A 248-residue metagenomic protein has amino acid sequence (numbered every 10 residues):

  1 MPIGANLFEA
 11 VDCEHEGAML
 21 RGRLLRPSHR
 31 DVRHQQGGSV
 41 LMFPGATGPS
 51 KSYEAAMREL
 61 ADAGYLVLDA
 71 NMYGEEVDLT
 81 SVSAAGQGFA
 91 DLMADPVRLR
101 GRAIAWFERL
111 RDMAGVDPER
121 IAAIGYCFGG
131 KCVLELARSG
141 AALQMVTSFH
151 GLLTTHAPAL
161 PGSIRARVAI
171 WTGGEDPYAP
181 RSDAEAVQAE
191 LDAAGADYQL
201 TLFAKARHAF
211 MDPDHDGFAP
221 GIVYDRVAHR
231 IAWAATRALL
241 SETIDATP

Functional and structural regions predicted by a protein language model:
M1-P248: N-terminal cap/leader regions of alpha/beta-hydrolase-fold enzymes, predominantly small-molecule hydrolases
